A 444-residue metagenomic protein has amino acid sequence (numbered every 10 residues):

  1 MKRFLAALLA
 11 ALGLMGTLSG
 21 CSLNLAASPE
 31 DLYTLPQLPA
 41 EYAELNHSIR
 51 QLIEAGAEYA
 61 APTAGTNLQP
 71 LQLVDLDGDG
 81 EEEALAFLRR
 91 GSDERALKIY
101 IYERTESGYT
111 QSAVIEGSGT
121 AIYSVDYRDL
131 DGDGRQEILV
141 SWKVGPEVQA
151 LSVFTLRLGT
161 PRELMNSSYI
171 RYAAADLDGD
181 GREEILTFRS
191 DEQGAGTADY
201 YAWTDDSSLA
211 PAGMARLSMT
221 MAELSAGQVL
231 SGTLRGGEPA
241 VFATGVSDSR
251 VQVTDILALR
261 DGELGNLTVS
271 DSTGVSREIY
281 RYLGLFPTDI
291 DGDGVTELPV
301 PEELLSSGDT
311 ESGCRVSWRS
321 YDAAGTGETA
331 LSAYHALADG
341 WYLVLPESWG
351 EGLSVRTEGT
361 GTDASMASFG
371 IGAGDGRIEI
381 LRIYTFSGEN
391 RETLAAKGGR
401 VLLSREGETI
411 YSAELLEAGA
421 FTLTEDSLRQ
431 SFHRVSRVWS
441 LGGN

Functional and structural regions predicted by a protein language model:
M1-L5: Positively charged n-region of N-terminal signal peptides that target proteins for export
A7, A11-M15: Hydrophobic alpha-helical membrane-embedded or membrane-associated segments
G16-G20: C-terminal motif of bacterial Sec signal peptides marking the signal peptidase cleavage site
C21-T357, G361-T362, M366-G370, G388-S412 (+2 more regions): Beta-propeller-forming repeat regions
I371-E389: A short acidic-to-branched-hydrophobic micro-motif
F421-T424: Short, exposed beta-strand-loop hairpins at the edges of beta-sheets in extracellular/periplasmic proteins
